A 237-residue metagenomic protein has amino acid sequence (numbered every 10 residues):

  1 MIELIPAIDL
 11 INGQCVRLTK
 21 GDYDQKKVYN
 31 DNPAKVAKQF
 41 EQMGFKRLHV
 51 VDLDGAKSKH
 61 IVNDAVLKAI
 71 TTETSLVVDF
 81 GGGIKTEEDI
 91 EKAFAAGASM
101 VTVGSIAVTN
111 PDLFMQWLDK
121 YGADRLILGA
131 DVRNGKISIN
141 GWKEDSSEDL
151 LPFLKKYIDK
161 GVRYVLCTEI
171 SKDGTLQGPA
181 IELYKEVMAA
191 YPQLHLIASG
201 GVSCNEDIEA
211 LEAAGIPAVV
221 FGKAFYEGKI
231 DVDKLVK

Functional and structural regions predicted by a protein language model:
M1-L4, G44-R47, T74-V78, A98-S99 (+4 more regions): Short, well-ordered coil/turn segments that N-cap beta-strands
E3-L4, G55-T71, K85-E91, S105-I127 (+3 more regions): Active-site-adjacent beta->alpha loops and helix N-cap segments on the catalytic face of soluble alpha/beta enzymes
I8, D52, S105-I106, A130-V132 (+3 more regions): Short secondary-structure boundary segments
D9, F40, L48, A93 (+4 more regions): Conserved, mostly hydrophobic/aromatic
G13-C15, T19-D24, A98-D173: Conserved anion-binding
C15-I61: N-terminal beta-alpha supersecondary unit
Y29-E41, K85-E91, D145-K156: Short, acidic/polar
T74, V78-V101, E182-A218: Catalytic cores of alpha/beta
